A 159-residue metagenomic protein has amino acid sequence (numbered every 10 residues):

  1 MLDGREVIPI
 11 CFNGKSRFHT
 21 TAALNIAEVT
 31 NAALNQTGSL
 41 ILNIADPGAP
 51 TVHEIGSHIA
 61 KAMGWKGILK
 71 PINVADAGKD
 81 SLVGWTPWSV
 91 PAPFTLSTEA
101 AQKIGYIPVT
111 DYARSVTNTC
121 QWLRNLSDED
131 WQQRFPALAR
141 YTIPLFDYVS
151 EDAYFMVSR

Functional and structural regions predicted by a protein language model:
M1-T21, N43: A conserved pocket-lining segment of Rossmann-fold NAD(P)-dependent short-chain dehydrogenase/reductase
F18-I26, D111: A conserved structural motif in NAD(P)-dependent oxidoreductases
T20, A49, T95-L96, V109: Short aromatic/basic micro-patch
L24-A27, N31-N35, V116-R124: Two-component system phosphotransfer/interaction surface
V29-A92, L126-R159: Mid/C-terminal beta-alpha module of Rossmann-like enzyme folds, strongest in SDR-family dehydrogenases/epimerases
G84-T86, V90-T98, K103, I107: C-terminal glycine/acidic-rich active-site capping loop/insertion
A100-P136: A contiguous, mid-protein "functional segment" used to position or interact with cofactors/ions or partner subunits
